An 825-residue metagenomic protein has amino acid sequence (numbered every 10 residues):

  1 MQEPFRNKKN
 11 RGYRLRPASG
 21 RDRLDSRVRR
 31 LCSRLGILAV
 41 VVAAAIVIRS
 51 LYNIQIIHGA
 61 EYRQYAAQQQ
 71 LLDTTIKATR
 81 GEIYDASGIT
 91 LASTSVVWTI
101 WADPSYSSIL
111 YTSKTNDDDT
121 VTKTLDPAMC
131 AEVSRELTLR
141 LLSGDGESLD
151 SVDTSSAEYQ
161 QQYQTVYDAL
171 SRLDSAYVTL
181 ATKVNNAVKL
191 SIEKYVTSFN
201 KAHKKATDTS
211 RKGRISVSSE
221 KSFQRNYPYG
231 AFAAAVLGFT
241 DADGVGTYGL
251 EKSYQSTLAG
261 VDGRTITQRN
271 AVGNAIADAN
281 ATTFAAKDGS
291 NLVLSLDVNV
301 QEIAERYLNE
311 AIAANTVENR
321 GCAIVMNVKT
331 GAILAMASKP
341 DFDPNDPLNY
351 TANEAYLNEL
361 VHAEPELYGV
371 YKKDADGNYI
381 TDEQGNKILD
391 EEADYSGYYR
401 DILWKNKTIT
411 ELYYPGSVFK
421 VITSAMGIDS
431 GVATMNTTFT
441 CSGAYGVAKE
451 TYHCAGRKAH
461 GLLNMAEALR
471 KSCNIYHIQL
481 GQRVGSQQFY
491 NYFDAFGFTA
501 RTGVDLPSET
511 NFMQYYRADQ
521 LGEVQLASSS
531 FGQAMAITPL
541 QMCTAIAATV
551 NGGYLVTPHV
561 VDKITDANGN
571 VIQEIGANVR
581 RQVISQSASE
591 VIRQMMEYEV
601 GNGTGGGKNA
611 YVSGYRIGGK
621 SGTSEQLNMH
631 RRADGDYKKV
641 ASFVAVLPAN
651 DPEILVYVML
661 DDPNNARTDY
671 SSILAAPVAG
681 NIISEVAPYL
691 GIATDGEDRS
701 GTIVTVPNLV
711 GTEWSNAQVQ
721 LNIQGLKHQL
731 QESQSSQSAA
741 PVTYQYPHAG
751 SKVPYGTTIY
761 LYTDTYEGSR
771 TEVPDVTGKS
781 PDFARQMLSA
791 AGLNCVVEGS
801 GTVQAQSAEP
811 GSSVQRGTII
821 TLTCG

Functional and structural regions predicted by a protein language model:
M1-D390, L412, Q487-D494, Y611-S613 (+3 more regions): Periplasmic/cell-envelope proteins involved in peptidoglycan metabolism and beta-lactam response
R6, A92, W98, N270-F284 (+2 more regions): Beta-lactam-recognizing serine transpeptidase/beta-lactamase-like catalytic domain environment
I76-T79, A86, S93-V97, S175 (+25 more regions): Extracytoplasmic
A78, T124-A131, T182-N186, G244-Y248 (+14 more regions): Soluble non-cytosolic domains of exported or imported proteins
T138-G146, T197, D241, A259 (+12 more regions): Sec-exported extracytoplasmic/periplasmic mature domains
L149-T165, V317-T330, T440-A444, P507-T510 (+4 more regions): Acidic/histidine-enriched alpha-helical segments
I575, G614, N628, V658-G825: Ligand-recognition elements built from short beta-strands and adjacent flexible loops
